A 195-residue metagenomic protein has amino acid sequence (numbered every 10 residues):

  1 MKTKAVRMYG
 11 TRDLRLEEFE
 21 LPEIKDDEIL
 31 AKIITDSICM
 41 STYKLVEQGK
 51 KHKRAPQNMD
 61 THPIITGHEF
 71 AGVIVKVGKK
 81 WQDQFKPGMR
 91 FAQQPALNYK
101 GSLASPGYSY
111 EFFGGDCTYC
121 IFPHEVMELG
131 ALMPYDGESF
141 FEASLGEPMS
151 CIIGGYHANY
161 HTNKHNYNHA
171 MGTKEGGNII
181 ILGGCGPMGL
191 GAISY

Functional and structural regions predicted by a protein language model:
K2-K4: Extreme N-terminal starter segment of soluble prokaryotic enzymes
V6-L14: Extracellular beta-rich ligand/substrate-recognition surface
P22-S37, K51-K100, F113-G114, M133-D136: Glycine-rich beta-strand-centered segment in the early N-terminal region that forms part of a ligand/cofactor-binding
K44-H52: Short Gly/aromatic-enriched secondary-structure transition segments
L97-N178: NAD(P)H dinucleotide-binding glycine-rich loop of Rossmann-like/cofactor-binding domains, especially the beta1-alpha1
C151, P187-M188: Hydrophobic/small residue at the entry helix of a nucleotide-binding pocket
I179-G183: Conserved N-terminal Rossmann-fold NAD(P)-binding element of oxidoreductases
